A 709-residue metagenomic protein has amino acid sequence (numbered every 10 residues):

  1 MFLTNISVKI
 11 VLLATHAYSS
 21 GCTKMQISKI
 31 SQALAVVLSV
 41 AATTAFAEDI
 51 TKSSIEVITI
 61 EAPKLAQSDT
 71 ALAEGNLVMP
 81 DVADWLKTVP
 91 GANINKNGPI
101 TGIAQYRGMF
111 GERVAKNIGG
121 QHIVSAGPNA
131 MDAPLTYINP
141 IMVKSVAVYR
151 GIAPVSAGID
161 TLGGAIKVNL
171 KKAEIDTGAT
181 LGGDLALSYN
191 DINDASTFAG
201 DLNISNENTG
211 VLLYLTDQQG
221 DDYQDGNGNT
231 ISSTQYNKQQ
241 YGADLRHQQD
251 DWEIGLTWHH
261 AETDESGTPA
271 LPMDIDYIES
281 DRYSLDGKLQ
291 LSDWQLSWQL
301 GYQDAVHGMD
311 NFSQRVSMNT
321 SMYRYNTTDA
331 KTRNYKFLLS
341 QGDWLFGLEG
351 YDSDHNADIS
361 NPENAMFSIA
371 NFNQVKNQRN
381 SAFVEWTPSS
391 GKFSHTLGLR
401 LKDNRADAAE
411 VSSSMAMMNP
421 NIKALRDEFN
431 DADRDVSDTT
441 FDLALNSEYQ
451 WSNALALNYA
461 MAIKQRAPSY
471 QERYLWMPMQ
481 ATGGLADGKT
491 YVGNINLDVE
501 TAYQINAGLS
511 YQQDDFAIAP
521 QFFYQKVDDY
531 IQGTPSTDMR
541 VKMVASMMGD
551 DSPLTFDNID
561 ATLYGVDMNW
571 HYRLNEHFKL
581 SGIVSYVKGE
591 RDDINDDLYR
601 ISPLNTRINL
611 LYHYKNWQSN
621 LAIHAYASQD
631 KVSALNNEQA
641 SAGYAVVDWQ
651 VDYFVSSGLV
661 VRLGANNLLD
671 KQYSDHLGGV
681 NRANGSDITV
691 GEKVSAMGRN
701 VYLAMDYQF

Functional and structural regions predicted by a protein language model:
T59, P80-W85, G102-Q105, N117 (+4 more regions): N-terminal periplasmic accessory domains that precede and gate Gram-negative outer-membrane beta-barrel machines
A83-H122: Extracytoplasmic beta-strand/coil segments of soluble accessory domains associated with Gram-negative outer-membrane
H122-G151: Short acidic/polar hinge/loop motifs at secondary-structure boundaries that mediate gating or recognition
P128, K167, T180-D184, T197-D281 (+2 more regions): Periplasmic-side early beta-strands and strand-to-turn transitions of outer-membrane beta-barrels
G220-D222, S232-K238, E253-N334, I359-P362 (+1 more regions): Flexible loop and strand-edge segments within Gram-negative outer membrane beta-barrel domains
L271-L291, T327-T332, V375-N377, F429-N446 (+9 more regions): Outer-membrane beta-barrel signature, preferentially recognizing the C-terminal barrel domain of Gram-negative
P388-H395, D403-A408, F523-V527, S536 (+2 more regions): Gram-negative outer-membrane beta-barrel transporters
D528, A627-K631, Y653-F709: C-terminal beta-signal and adjacent terminal beta-strands/loops of Gram-negative outer-membrane beta-barrel proteins
